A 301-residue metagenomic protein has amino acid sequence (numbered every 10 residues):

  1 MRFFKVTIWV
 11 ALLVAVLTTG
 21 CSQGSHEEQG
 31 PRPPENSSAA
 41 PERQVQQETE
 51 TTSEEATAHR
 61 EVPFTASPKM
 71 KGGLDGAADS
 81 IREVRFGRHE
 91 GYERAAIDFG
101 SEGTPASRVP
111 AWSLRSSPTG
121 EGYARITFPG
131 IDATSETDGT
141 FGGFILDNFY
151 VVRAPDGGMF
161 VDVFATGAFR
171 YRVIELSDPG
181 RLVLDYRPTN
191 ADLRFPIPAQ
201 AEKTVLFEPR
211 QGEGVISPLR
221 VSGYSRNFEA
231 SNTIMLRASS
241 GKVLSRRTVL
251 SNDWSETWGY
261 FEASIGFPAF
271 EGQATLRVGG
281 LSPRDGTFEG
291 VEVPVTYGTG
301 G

Functional and structural regions predicted by a protein language model:
M1-W9: Bacterial N-terminal signal peptides that target proteins for export
L17-G20: C-terminal motif of bacterial Sec signal peptides marking the signal peptidase cleavage site
S22-G24: Bacterial signal peptide processing site
H26, N36-R43, S177-P179, N190-K203 (+2 more regions): Bimodal "functional hotspot" detector
Q29-T57: Post-signal peptide N-terminal segment of mature Sec-exported envelope proteins
Q47-F207: Signal-peptide-cleaved, periplasmic/extracellular N-terminal interaction regions immediately downstream of the signal
P209-G301: Ser/Thr-rich low-complexity repeats and stalk/linker segments
